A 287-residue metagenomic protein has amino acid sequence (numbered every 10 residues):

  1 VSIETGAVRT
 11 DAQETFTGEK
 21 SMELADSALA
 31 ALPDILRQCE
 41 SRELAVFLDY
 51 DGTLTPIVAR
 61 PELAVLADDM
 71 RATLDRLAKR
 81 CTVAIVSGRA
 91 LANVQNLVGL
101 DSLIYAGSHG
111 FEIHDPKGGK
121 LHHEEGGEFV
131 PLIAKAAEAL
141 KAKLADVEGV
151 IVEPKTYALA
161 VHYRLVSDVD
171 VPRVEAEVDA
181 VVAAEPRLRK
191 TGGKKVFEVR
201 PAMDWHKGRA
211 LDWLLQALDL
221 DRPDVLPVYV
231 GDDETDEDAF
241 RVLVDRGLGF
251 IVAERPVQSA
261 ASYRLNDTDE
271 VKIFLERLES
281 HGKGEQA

Functional and structural regions predicted by a protein language model:
V1-Y50, L54, V58, D69 (+2 more regions): Non-catalytic pre-domain segments flanking phosphatase-related domains
F16, S21-L29, S41, K120 (+1 more regions): Mg2+-dependent phosphoryl-transfer enzymes with acidic/Ser/Thr/Gly-rich catalytic loops
S41-E43, R80, S102, T156 (+2 more regions): A general structural motif
A45-F47, I104, V228: Hydrophobic "anchor" residues on beta-strands that sit immediately upstream of conserved functional sites
T53, L91, T235: Conserved Rossmann-like nucleotide-cofactor binding loop
V65-K155: Active-site phosphate-binding/coordination module
A139, V147-Y229, E234-L243, G247 (+1 more regions): Conserved acidic, metal-coordinating active-site core of Asp-based, Mg2+-dependent phosphoryl-transfer enzymes
